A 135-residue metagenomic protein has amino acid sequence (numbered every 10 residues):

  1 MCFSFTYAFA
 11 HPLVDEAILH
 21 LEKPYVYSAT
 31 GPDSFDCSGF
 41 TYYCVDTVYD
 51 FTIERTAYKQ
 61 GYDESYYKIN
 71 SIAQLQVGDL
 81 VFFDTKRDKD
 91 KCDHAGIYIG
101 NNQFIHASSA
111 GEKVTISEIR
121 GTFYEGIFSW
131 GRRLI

Functional and structural regions predicted by a protein language model:
M1-P24, A73, F123-I135: Intrinsically disordered, low-complexity, Pro/Ser/Thr/Asn/Gly/Ala-rich spacer/linker segments adjacent to signal
T6, T30-S34, R120: Alpha-helix initiation/capping motif
H11, F51-V114, I135: ...with weaker cross-activation on analogous glycine-rich loops/strands in unrelated enzymes
V14, C37-S38, D93, F128: A generic alpha-helix preference that emphasizes hydrophobic side chains
I18, S28, E54, F82-D84 (+2 more regions): Residue-level detector of conserved, well-ordered beta-strand and adjacent loop positions that form binding/recognition
L19, K23-V77, G126-I127: Catalytic cysteine-centered active-site loop
F40, G96, G131: Short hydrophobic/aromatic patches on the structural cores and recognition surfaces of FHA
T115-I119: A short, polar/proline- and glycine-enriched secondary-structure boundary/capping micro-motif
